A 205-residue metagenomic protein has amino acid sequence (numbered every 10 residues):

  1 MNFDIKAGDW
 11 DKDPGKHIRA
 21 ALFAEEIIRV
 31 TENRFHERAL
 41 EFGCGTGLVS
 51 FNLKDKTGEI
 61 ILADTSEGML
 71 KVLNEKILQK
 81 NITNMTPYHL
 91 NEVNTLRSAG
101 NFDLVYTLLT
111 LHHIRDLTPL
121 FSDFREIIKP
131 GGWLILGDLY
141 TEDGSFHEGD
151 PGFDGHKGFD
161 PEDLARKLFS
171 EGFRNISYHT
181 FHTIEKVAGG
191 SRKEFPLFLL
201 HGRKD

Functional and structural regions predicted by a protein language model:
M1-R34, V72, Q79: Conserved class I S-adenosyl-L-methionine
D11-H17, I135-L197: C-terminal alpha-helical "lid/dimerization" subdomain adjacent to the S-adenosyl-L-methionine
L40-N94: Class I SAM-dependent methyltransferase SAM/SAH-binding core
N94-G100: Short amphipathic alpha-helix with an adjacent loop that forms part of the alpha/beta core around
Y106: A conserved beta-strand element that flanks and buttresses the S-adenosyl-L-methionine
L109-T110: Short catalytic micro-motifs in class I SAM-dependent methyltransferases
T118-W133: A short glycine-rich, Lys/Arg-flanked "PGG" loop and its adjoining helix->strand segment in the class I
L200-D205: C-terminal lobe and adjacent flexible extensions of AdoMet/dcAdoMet transferase-like proteins
